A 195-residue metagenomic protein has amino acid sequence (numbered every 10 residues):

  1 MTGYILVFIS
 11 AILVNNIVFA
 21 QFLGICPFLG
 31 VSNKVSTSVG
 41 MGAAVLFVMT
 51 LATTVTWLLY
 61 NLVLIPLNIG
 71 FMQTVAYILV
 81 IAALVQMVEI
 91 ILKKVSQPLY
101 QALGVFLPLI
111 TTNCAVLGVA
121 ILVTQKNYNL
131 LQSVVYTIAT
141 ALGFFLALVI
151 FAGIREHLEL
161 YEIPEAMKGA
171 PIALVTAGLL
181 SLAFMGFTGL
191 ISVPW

Functional and structural regions predicted by a protein language model:
G3, L182-W195: Juxtamembrane boundary at the C-terminal end of a transmembrane helix
G3-F19, N68-A83, V134-A147: Structural signature of hydrophobic alpha-helical transmembrane segments
F22-G30, E89-V95, V105-L107, C114-N127: Generic transmembrane alpha-helix signature in multi-pass membrane proteins, especially transporters/channels
L23-T37, V85-L99, F151-E162: C-terminal ends of transmembrane helices
S36-F47, F71-Y77, L99-T111, A166-I172: Cytoplasmic-side transmembrane-helix entry/capping segments in multi-pass membrane proteins
A44-N61, V85, A115-L117: A generic, lipid-embedded transmembrane alpha helix
N61-G104: Ordered, amphipathic secondary-structure segments that act as subunit-interaction surfaces in large macromolecular
E156-L174: Interfacial loop-to-transmembrane junctions
